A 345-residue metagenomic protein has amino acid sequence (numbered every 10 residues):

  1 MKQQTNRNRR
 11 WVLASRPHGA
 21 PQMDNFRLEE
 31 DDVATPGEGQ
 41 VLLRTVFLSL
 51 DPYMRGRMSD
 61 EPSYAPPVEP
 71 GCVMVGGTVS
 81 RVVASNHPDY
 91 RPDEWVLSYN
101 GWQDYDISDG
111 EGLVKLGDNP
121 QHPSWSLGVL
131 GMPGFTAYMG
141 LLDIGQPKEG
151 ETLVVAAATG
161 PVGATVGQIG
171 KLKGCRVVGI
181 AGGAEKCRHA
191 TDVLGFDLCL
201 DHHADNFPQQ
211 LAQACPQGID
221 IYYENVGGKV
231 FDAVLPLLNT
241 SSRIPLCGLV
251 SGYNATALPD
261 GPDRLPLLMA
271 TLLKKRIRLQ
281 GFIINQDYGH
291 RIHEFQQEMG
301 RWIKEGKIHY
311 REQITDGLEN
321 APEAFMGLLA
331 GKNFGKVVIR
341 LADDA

Functional and structural regions predicted by a protein language model:
K2-N6, Q286-A345: C-terminal hydrophobic helical "lid"/dimerization subdomain of Rossmann-like NAD(P)H-dependent oxidoreductases
D32-L50, M58-W102: Glycine-rich beta-strand-centered segment in the early N-terminal region that forms part of a ligand/cofactor-binding
M74-R81, D89-A157: NAD(P)H dinucleotide-binding glycine-rich loop of Rossmann-like/cofactor-binding domains, especially the beta1-alpha1
S85-D89, G179-H189, H203, F207 (+2 more regions): Short glycine/proline-centered loop/turn elements that form peptide/ligand docking sites
W95, T152, R176, S242-R243 (+1 more regions): Short glycine-centered segments of the SAM/dcSAM-binding site in methyltransferase folds
L127-D205: Mid-domain Rossmann-like dinucleotide-binding core that forms the NAD(H)/NADP(H) cofactor-binding site
N206-P216: Short amphipathic alpha-helix with an adjacent loop that forms part of the alpha/beta core around
K229-I308, A342-A345: Glycine-rich phosphate-binding loop and adjacent beta-alpha segment of Rossmann(oid) nucleotide-cofactor-binding
